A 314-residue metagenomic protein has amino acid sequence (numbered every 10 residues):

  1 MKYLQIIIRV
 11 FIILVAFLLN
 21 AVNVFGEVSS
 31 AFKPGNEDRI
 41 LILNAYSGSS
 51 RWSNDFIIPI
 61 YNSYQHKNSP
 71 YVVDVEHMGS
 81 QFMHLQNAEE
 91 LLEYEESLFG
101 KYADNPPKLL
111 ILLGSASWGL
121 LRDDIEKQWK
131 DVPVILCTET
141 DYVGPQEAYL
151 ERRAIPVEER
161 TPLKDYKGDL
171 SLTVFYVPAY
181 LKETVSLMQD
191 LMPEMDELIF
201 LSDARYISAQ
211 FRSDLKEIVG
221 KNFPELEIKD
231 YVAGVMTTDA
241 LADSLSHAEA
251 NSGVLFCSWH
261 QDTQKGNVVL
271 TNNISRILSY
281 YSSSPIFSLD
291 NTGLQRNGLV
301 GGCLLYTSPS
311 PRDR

Functional and structural regions predicted by a protein language model:
V10-N20: Bacterial N-terminal signal peptides
N36-W52, L198-L201: Short beta-strand segments enriched in small/hydrophobic residues
K67-E90, S171, K221-A233: Short beta-strand elements in bilobed, periplasmic/extracellular small-molecule ligand-binding domains
Q86-P106, D124-E126, A242-A250: Short, well-structured alpha-helical segments in soluble
A103-G114, P133-C137, E197-S202, Y231 (+2 more regions): Periplasmic-binding protein-like
L163-V219: An alpha-beta-alpha
N267-S275: Charged helix-capping and loop-helix junction motifs
Y306-D313: Conserved small/polar residues in nucleotide/adenosyl-binding loops
